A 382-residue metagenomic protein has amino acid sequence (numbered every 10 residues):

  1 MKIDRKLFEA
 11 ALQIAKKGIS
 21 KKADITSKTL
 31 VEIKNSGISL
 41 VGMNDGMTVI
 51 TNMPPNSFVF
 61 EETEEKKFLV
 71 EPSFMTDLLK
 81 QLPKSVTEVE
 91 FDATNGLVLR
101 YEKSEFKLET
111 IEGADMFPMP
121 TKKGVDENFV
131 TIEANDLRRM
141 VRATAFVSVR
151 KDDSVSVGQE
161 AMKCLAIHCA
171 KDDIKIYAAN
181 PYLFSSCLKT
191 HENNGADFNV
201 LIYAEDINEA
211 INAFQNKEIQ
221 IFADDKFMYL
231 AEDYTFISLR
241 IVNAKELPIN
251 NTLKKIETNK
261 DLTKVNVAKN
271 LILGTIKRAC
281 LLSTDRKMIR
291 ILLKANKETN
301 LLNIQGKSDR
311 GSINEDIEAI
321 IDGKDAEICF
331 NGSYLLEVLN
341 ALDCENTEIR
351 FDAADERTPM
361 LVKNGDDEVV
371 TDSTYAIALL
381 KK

Functional and structural regions predicted by a protein language model:
M1-K382: Structural preference for solvent-exposed beta-strand-turn elements and adjacent flexible terminal/loop segments within
